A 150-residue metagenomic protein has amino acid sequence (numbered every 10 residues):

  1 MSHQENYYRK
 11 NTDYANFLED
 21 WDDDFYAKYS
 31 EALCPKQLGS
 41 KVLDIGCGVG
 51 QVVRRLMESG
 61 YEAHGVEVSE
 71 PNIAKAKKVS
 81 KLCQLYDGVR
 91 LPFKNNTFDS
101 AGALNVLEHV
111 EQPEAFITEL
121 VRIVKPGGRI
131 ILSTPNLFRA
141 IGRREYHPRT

Functional and structural regions predicted by a protein language model:
M1-F93, S100-L104, I117: Conserved N-terminal segment of class I S-adenosyl-L-methionine
A15-W21, Q51, C83, V89 (+3 more regions): S-adenosyl-L-methionine-dependent methyltransferase catalytic module, highlighting the catalytic core
A74, L107, F138: Nucleotide phosphate-binding site architecture
A76, N95, G142-R144: Short, conserved acidic/polar surface loops in the N-terminal third of protein domains
N96-T97, G127: Short acidic capping loops at alpha-helix termini that bridge into adjacent secondary structure
L104-L107, S133: Residues lining the SAM
